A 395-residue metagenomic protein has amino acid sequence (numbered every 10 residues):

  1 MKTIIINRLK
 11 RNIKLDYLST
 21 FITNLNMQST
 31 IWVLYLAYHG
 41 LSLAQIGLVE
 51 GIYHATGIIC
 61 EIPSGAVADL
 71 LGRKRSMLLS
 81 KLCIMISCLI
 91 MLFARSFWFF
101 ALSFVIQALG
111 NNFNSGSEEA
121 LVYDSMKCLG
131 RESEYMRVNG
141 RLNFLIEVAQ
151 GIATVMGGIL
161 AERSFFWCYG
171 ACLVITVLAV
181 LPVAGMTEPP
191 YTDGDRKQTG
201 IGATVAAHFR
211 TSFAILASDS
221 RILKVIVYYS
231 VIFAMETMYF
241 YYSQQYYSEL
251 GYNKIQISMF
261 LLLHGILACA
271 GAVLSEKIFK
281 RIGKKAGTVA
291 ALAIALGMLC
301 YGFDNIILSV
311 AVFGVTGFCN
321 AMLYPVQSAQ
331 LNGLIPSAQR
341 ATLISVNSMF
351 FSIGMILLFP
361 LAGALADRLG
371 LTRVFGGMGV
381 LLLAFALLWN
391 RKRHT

Functional and structural regions predicted by a protein language model:
M1-K10, T187-V227: Juxtamembrane intracellular "pre-TM" segments in multi-pass secondary transporters
K2-I59, D219-L262: Helix-loop boundary and gating motifs at the non-cytosolic
R11, L92-F104, Y301-F313: Helix-loop junctions at membrane interfaces in 12-TM secondary transporters
I58-R95: Conserved MFS/SLC helix-loop-helix module at the cytosolic interface between two early adjacent transmembrane helices
L82-S96, L292-N305: C-terminal ends and interior cores of transmembrane alpha-helices in multi-pass membrane transporters/permeases
V105-E147: Cytoplasmic helix-loop-helix junction between adjacent transmembrane helices in 12-TM secondary transporters
C168, C172-T199, R391-T395: Helix-loop junctions on the cytosolic side of multi-pass membrane transporters, especially the intracellular loop
Y241-T395: C-terminal transmembrane bundle of multi-pass solute transporters/carriers
